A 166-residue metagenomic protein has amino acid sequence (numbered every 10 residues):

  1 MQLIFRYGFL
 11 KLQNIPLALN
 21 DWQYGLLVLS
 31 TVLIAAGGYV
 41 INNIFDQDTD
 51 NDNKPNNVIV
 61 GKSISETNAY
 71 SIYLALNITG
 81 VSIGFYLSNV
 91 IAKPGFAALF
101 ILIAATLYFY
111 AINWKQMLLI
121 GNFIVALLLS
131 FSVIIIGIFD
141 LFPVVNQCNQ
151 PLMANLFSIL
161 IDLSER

Functional and structural regions predicted by a protein language model:
M1-R166: Multi-pass alpha-helical membrane architecture of UbiA-family and related isoprenoid/lipid prenyltransferases
